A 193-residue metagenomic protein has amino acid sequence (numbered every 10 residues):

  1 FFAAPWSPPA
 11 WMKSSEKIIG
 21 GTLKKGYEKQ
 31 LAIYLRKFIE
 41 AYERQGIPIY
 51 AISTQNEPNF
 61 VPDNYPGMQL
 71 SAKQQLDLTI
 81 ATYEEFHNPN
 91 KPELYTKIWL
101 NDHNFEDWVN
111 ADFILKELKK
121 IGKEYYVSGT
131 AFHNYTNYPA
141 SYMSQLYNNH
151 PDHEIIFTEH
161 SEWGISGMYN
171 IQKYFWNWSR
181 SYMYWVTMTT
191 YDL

Functional and structural regions predicted by a protein language model:
F1-K119, Y135: Substrate-binding cleft and catalytic face of glycoside hydrolase catalytic domains, especially the flexible beta-alpha
R44-G46, K120-E124, N149, W176: Alpha-helix termination/capping residues and helix-transition junctions
P62, A140, D192: Glycine/Thr-rich phosphate-binding loops of Rossmann-like dinucleotide-binding domains
I80, E84-I98, E124-N170: Glycoside hydrolase catalytic-domain groove-lining segments
I114-K120, L146-Y147, N170-Y174: Mature extracellular/periplasmic domains of secretome proteins
F157-L193: Aromatic/acidic polysaccharide-binding cleft in carbohydrate-active enzymes
